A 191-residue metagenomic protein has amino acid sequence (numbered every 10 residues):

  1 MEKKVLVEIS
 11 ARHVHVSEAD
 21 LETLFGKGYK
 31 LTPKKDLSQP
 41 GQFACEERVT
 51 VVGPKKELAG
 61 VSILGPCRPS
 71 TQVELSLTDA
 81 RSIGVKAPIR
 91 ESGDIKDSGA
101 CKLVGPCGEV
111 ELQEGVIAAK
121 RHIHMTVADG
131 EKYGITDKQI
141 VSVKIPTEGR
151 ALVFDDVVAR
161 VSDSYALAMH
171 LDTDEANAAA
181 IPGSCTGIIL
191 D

Functional and structural regions predicted by a protein language model:
E2-K4: Extreme N-terminal starter segment of soluble prokaryotic enzymes
L6-E8, H13-P54, A59-P106, E111-K138 (+3 more regions): Short beta-strand-centered segments at strand-helix junctions
T147-G149: Amphipathic terminal alpha-helices
A151-V153: Short coil-to-beta-strand transition motifs
